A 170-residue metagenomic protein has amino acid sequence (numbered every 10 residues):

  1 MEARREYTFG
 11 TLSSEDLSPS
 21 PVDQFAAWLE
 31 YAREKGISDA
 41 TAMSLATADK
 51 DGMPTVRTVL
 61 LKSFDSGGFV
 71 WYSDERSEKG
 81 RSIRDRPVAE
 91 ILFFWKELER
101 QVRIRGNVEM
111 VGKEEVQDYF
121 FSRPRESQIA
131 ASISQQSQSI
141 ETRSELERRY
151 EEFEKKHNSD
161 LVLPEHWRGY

Functional and structural regions predicted by a protein language model:
M1-Y170: Binding-site signature for planar aromatic cofactors or substrates
